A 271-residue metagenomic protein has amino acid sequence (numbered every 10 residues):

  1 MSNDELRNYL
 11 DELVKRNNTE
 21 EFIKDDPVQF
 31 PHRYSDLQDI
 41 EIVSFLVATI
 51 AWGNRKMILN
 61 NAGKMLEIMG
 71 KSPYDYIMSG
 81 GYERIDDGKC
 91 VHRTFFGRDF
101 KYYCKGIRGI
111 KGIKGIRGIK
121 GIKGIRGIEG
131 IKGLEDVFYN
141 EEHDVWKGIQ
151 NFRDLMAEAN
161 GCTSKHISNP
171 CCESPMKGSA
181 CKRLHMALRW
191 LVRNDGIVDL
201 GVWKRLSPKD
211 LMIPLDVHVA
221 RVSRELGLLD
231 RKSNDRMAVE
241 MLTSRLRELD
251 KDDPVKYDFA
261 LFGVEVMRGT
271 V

Functional and structural regions predicted by a protein language model:
M1-V271: HhH-family (HhH-GPD) DNA N-glycosylase catalytic core used in base-excision repair
